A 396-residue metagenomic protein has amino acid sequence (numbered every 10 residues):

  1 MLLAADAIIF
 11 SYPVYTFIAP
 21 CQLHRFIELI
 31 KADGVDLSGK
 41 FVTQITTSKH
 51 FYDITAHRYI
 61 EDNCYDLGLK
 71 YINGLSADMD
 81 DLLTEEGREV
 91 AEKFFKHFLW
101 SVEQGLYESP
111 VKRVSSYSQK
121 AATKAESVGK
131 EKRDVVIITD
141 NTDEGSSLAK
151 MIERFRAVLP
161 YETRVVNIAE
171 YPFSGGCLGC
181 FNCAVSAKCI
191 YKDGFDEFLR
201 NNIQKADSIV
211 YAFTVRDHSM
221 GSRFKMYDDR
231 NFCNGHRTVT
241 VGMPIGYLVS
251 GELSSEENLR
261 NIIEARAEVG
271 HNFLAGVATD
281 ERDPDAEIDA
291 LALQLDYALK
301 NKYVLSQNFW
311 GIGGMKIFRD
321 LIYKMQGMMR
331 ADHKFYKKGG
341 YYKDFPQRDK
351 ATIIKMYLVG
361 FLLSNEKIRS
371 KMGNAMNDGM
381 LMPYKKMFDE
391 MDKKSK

Functional and structural regions predicted by a protein language model:
M1, Y171-A187, E287-I288: N-terminal beta-loop-helix "entrance" segment that forms/cooperates in small-molecule cofactor or anionic ligand
M1-K70, I190-G270: Helix-loop-strand module that forms the ligand-binding subsite of alpha/beta enzymes
I45, I138-D140, V166, L248: Short hydrophobic segments within beta-strands
Y52-D53, E144-S147, F173-S174, S255-E256: Short, charged/polar "capping" segments at the starts of alpha-helices and the immediately preceding loops
Y71-S146, K150-R156, F273-K396: Glycine-rich phosphate/pyrophosphate-binding loop and the adjoining helix
L159: Walker A/P-loop phosphate-binding motif and the immediately C-terminal alpha-helix
E162-Y171: A short beta-strand-loop structural module common to alpha/beta enzyme folds
